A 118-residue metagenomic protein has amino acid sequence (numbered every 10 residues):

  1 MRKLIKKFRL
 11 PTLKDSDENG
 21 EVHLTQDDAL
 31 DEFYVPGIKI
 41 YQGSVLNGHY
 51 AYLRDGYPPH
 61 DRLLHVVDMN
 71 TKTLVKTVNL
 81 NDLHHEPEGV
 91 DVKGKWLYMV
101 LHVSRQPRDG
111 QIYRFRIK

Functional and structural regions predicted by a protein language model:
M1, R54-G56, V100-V103: Recurrent small/Gly-Pro-centered beta-turn motifs in extracellular repeat architectures
M1-L10, P59-V66, Q106-K118: Structural motif
M1-P36: Hydrophobic, aromatic-enriched interface-forming segments
T12, M69-T73: Short coil turn/linker residues within repeat-based beta-strand modules
D31-I38, V78-L83: Surface loop/turn motifs at the tips and blade-to-blade linkers of beta-strand repeat domains
G48-Y50, G94-K95: Short coil/turn segments that connect the beta-strands within blades of beta-propeller domains
T73-K93: Conserved blade-ending motifs and adjacent loop-strand segments that build the rim/top face of beta-propeller domains
E88-K118: Blade-level signature of beta-propeller repeat domains, shared across WD40, Kelch, NHL, RCC1 and BNR/Asp-box propellers
